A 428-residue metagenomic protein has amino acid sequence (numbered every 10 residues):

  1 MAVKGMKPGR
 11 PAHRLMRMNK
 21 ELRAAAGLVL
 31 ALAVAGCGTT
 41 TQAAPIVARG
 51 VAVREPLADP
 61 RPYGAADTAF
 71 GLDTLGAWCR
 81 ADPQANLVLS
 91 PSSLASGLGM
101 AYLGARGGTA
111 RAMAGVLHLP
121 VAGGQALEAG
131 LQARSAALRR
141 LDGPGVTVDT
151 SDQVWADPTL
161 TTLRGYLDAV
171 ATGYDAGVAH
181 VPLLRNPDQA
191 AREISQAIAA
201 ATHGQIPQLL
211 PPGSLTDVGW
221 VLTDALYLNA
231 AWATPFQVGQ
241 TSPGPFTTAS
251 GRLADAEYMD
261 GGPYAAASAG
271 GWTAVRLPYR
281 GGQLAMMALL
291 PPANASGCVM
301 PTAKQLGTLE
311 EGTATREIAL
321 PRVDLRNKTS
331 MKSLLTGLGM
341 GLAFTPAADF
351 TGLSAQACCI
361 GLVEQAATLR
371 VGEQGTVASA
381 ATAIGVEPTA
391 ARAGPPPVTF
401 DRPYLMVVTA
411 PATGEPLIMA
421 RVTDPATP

Functional and structural regions predicted by a protein language model:
V3-K7, A12-L183: Detector for small/aliphatic-rich hydrophobic stretches
K7-P11, L15-R17, L22, V29 (+4 more regions): Feature marks proteins synthesized as precursors that undergo proteolytic processing into two chains
T109-A114, A295-C298, N327-T329, S379 (+2 more regions): Extracytoplasmic/secreted cell-surface and envelope-processing proteins
A114-L117, F236-G244, C298-T308: Short Gly/aromatic-enriched secondary-structure transition segments
Q132-A285, T313-A390: Non-catalytic, conformational "gating/processing" segments within enzyme and secreted inhibitor domains
P263-A265, N294-G297, E387-P388, P425-P428: A short local loop/turn or secondary-structure capping micro-motif enriched for an aromatic residue
G282-L284, P291-A314: Internal alpha/beta scaffold segment
Q365-A367, V371-P428: C-terminal soluble interaction/assembly domains
